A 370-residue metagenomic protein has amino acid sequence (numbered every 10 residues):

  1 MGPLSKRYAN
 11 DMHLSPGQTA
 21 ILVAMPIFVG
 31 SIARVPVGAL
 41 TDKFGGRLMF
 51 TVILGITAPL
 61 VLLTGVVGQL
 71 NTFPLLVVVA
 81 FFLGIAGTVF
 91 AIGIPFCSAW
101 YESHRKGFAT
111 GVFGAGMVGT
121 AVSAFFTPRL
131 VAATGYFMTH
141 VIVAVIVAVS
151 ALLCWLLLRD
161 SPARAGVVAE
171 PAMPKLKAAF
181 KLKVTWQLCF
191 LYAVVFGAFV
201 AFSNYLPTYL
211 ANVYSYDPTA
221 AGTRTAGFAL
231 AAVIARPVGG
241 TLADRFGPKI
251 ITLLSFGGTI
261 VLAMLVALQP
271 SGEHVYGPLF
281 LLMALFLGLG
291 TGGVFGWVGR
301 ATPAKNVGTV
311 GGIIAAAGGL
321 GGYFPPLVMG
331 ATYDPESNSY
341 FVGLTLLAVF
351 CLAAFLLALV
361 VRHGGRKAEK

Functional and structural regions predicted by a protein language model:
M1-S5, V184-P237: Extracytoplasmic gate region of multi-pass secondary transporters
G55-Q69, G257-S271: C-terminal ends and interior cores of transmembrane alpha-helices in multi-pass membrane transporters/permeases
P74-T88, V275-L289: Hydrophobic core of transmembrane alpha-helices in multi-pass small-molecule transporters, especially MFS/SLC-type
V79-G116: Cytoplasmic helix-loop-helix junction between adjacent transmembrane helices in 12-TM secondary transporters
V112-L158: Helix-loop-helix hairpin linking two adjacent transmembrane segments in secondary transporters
L156-K177, K367-K370: Flexible cytoplasmic inter-helical loops of multi-pass small-molecule transporters
A301-S337: A late C-terminal transmembrane helix in Major Facilitator Superfamily
